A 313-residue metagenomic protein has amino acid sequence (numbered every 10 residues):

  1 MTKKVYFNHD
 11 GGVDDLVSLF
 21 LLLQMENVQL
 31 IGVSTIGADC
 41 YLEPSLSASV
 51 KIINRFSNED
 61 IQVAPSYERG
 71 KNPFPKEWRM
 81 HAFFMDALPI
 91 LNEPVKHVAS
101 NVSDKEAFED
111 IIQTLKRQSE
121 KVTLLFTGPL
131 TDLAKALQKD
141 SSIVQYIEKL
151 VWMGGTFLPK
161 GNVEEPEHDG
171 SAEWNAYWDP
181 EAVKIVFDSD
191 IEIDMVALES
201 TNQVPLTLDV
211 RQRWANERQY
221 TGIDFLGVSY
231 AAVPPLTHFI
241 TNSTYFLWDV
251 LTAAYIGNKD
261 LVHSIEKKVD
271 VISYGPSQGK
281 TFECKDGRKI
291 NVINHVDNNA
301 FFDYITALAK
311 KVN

Functional and structural regions predicted by a protein language model:
T2, F20-L30, W174-Y177, I185-N313: Conformational coupling and interaction surfaces
T2, V13, L91, V95 (+4 more regions): General secondary-structure edge motif
T2-D10, P65-G70, I90-E93, K139-D140 (+3 more regions): Short, mixed-charge, low-aromatic patches
T2-K51, H97-M195, T201, L208: Active-site histidine-anchored catalytic micro-motif
F7-L16, R69-K76, P94-A99, I143-L150 (+2 more regions): Phosphate-binding glycine-rich loops and adjacent basic patches that engage nucleotide phosphates, nucleic-acid
V33-T35, N58-V63, I90-P94, W152-G154 (+4 more regions): Short, surface-exposed, polar/charged, turn-prone segments marking secondary-structure boundaries
C40-P44, N72, T156-K160, V271-G287: Short, mixed-charge aromatic SLiMs
L46-R117, G275, C284-V296, T306-K310: Metal-dependent C-N hydrolase catalytic cores
